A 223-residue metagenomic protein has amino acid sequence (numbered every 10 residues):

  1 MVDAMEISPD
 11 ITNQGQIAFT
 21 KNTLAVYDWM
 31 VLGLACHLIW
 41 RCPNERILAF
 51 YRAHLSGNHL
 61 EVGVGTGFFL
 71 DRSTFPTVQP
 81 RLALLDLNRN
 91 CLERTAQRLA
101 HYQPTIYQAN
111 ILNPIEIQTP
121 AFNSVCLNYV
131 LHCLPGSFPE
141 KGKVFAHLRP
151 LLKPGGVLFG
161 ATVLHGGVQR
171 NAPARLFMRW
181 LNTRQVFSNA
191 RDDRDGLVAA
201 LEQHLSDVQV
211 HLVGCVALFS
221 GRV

Functional and structural regions predicted by a protein language model:
V2-H54: Conserved class I S-adenosyl-L-methionine
N58-P114: Class I SAM-dependent methyltransferase SAM/SAH-binding core
I115-V125: A short acidic, Gly/Pro-enriched loop at the edge of an enzyme's catalytic core that lines a small-molecule cofactor
N128-H132: Residues lining the SAM
L134-H147: A short, conserved alpha-helix within the catalytic core of class I
L152-L158: Short glycine-dipeptide loop
F159-V210: C-terminal alpha-helical "lid/dimerization" subdomain adjacent to the S-adenosyl-L-methionine
Q203-V223: Core SAM-dependent methyltransferase catalytic element
